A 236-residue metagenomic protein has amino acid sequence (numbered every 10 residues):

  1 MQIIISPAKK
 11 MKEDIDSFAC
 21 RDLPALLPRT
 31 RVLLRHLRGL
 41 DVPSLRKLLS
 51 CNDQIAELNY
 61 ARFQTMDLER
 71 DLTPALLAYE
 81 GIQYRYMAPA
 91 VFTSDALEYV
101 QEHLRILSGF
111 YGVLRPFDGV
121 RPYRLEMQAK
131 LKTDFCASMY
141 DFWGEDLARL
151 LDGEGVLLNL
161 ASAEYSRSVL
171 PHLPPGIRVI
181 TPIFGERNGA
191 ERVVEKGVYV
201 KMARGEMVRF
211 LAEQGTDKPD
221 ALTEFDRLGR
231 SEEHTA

Functional and structural regions predicted by a protein language model:
M1-I3: Extreme N-terminal starter segment of soluble prokaryotic enzymes
P7-E13: Short polar catalytic/cofactor-binding loops
D16-Q83: Glycine/small-residue-rich interface belts in oligomeric ring/scaffold proteins and their assembly partners
D53-P122: A glycine-rich, hydrophobic loop/mini-helix early in the fold
R121-A129: Short, conserved phosphate-binding/catalytic loop or strand-edge motifs used in phosphoryl-/nucleotidyl-transfer
L131-P182: A contiguous pocket-lining binding segment that forms or flanks enzyme active sites
P174-S231: Accessory, usually C-terminal, subdomains that scaffold auxiliary metal cofactors
E233-T235: Conserved small/polar residues in nucleotide/adenosyl-binding loops
